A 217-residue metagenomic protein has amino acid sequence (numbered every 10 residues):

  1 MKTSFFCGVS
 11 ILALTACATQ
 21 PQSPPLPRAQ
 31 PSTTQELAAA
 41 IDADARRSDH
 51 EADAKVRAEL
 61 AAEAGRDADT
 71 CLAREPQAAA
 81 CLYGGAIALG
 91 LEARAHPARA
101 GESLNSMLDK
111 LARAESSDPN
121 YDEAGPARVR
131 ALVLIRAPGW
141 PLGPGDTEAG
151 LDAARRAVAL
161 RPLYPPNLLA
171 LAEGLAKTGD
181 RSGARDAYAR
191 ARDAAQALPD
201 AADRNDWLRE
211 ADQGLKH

Functional and structural regions predicted by a protein language model:
T15-T34: Bacterial Sec signal peptide processing site at the extreme N-terminus
Q22-P27, K177, R185-H217: Terminal, low-structured helical/coil segments at or just beyond the last alpha-helical repeat
A54-D69, A100-D109, G143-L151: Helix-turn-helix repeat elements of alpha-solenoid scaffolds
P76, P119-Y121, P162: Short coil turns that delineate tetratricopeptide repeat
C81, A124-P126, N167, A201: TPR alpha-solenoid repeat register
L108-D109, E115, G145-A149, R181-L198: TPR/TPR-like (Sel1-like) alpha-helical repeat modules
